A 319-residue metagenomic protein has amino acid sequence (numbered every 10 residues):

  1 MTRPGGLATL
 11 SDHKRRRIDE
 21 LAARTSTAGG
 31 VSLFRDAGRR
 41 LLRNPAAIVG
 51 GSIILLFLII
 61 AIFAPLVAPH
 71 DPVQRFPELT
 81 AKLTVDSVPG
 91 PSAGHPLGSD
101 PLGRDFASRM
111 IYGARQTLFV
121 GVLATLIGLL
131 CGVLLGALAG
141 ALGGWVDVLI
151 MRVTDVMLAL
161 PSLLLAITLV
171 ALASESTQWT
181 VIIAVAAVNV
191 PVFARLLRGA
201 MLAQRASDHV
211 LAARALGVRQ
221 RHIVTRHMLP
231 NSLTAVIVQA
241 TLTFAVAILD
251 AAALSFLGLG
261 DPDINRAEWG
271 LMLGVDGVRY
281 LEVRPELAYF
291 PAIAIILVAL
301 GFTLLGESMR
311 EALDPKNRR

Functional and structural regions predicted by a protein language model:
M1-V133, A137-L138, W145, L163 (+3 more regions): Gly/Trp-centered helix-boundary motif
A64-P72, G140-G144, L169-E175, D250 (+1 more regions): Short helix-capping/hinge motifs at transmembrane helix termini and TM-loop junctions
P96, D100, F106, I127-S207 (+2 more regions): Generic hydrophobic transmembrane alpha-helix motif, especially the helices
R115, M157, P161, V188-P191 (+8 more regions): Residue-level hotspots within pore-lining transmembrane alpha-helices of multi-pass secondary transporters
R115-C131, R221-L254, F302: Transmembrane alpha-helices
L158, V170-L172, M201, T243-F244 (+2 more regions): Glycine-rich helix-loop "coupling/hinge" segments at transmembrane-helix boundaries in multipass transporters
